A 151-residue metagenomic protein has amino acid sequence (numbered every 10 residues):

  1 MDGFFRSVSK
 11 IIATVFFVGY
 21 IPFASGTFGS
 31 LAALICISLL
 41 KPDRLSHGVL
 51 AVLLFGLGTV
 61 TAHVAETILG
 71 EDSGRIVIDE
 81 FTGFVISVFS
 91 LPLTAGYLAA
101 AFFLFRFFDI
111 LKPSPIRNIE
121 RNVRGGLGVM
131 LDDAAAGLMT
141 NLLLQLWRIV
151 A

Functional and structural regions predicted by a protein language model:
M1-F28, V60-S87, F107-L138: Interhelical loop and helix-boundary elements at the membrane-water interface of polytopic inner-membrane proteins
F23-A32, C36, H47-A65: Short, surface-exposed acidic-centric catalytic microdomains
L31-A32, G48-L53, A95, A99-F103 (+3 more regions): Hydrophobic alpha-helical transmembrane segments
L31-R44, V85-L91, L144: Interfacial segments of multi-pass membrane proteins
S38, L53-A62, V88-F89, A101-I110: Alpha-helical transmembrane segments of multi-pass membrane proteins
K41-L45, E66-T67, D133-A135, A151: Short, charged low-complexity intrinsically disordered segments located at boundaries of structured domains
D43-G48, E71-S73, T94-Y97, G125-G126: Membrane-helix interface segments
L144-A151: Juxtamembrane boundary at the C-terminal end of a transmembrane helix
